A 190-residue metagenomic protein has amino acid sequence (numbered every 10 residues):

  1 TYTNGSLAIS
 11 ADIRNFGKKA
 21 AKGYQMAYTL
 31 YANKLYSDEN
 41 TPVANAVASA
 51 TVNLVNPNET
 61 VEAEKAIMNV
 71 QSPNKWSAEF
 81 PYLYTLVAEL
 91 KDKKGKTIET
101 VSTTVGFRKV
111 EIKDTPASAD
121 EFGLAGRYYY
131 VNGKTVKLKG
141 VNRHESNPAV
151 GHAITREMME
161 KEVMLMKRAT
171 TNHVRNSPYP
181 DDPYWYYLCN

Functional and structural regions predicted by a protein language model:
T1-D182, L188-C189: Secreted/periplasmic carbohydrate-active enzymes, especially glycoside hydrolases
